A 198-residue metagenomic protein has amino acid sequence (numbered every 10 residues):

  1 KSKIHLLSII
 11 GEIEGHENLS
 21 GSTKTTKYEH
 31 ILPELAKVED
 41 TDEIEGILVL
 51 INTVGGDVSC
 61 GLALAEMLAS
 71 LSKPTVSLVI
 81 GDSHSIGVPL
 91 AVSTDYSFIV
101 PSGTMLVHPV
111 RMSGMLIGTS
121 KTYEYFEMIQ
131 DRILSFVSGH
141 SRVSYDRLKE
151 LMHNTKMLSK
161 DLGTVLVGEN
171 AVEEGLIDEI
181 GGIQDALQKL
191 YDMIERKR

Functional and structural regions predicted by a protein language model:
K1-V88, V92-R198: N-terminal organellar transit peptides
